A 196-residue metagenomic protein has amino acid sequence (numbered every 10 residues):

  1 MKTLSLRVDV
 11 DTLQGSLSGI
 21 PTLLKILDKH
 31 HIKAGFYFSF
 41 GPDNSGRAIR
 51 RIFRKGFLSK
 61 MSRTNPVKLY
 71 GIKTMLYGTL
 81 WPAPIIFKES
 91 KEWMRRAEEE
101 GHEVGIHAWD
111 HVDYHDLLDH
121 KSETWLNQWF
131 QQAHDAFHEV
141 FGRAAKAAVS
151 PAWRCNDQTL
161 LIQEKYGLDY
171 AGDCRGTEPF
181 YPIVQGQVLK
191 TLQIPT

Functional and structural regions predicted by a protein language model:
M1-A147, A152-Q193: Catalytic alpha-helical scaffold of carbohydrate-active enzymes acting on polysaccharides/glycoconjugates
T196: Active-site donor-binding loop signature of nucleotide-sugar glycosyltransferases
